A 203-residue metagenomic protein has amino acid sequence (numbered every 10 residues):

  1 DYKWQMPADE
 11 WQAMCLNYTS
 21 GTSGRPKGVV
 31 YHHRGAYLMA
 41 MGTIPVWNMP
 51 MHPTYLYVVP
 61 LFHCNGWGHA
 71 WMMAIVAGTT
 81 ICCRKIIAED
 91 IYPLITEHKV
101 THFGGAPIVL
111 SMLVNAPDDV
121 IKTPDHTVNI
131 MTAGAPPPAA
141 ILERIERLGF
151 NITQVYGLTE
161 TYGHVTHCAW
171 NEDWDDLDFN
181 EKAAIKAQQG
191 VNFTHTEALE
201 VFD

Functional and structural regions predicted by a protein language model:
Y2-Y18, R25, N48-T54, H195: Conserved pre-ATP/AMP-binding loop-to-beta segment of ANL
Q5-P7, A183, A187-F193: Short Gly/Pro-enriched turn/cap motifs at secondary-structure boundaries
A13, T19-T22, Y55, L61 (+6 more regions): Conserved S/T- and glycine-rich ATP-binding loop of Class I adenylate-forming
M14-L38: Conserved AMP-binding A3 loop
K27-V30, Y57, T79-K85, T153: Short beta-strand->loop structural element characteristic of the AMP-binding/adenylate-forming
Y37-T54, F62-T101, A116: Conserved AMP-binding/adenylation subdomain of ANL enzymes
I75, V100-G105, V114-A184, E197-A198: Gly/Ser/Thr-rich phosphate-binding loop
N192, A198-D203: Conserved beta-loop-beta connector loops within the AMP-binding
